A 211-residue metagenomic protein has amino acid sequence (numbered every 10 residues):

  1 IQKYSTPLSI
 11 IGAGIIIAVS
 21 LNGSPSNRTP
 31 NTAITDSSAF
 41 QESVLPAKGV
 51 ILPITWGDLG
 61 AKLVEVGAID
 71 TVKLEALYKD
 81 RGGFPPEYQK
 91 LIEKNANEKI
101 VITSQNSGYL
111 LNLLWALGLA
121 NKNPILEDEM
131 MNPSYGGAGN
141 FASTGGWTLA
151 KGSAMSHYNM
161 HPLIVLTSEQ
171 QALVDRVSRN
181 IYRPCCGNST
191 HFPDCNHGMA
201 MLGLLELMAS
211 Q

Functional and structural regions predicted by a protein language model:
Q2, T6-A33: Heptad-repeat coiled-coil amphipathic alpha-helices that mediate oligomerization/assembly
R28-G49: Extreme N-terminal leader/anchor segments
E42-M199: Acidic/His-rich structured neighborhood in mature extracellular/periplasmic domains
L202-S210: Short glycine/serine- and small hydrophobic-enriched flexible loop segments
